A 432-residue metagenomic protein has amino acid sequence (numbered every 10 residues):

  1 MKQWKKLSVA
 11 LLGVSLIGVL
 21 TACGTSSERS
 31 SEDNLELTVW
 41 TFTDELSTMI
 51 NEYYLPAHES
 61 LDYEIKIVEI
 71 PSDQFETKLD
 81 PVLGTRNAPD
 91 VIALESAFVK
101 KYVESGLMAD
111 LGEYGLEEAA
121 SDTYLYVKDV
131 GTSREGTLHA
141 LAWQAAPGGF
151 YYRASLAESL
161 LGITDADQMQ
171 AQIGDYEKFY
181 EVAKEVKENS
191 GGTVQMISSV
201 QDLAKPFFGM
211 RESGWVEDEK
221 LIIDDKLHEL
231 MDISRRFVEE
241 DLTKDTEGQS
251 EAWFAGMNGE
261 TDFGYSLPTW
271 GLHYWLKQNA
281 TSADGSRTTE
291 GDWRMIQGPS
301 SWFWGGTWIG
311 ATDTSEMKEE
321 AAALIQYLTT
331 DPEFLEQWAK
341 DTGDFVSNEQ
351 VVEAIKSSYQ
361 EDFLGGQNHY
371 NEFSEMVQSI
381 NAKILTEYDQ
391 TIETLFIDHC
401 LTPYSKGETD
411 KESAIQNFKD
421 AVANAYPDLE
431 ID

Functional and structural regions predicted by a protein language model:
S8-L12, L20-K100, E320, A339 (+1 more regions): Conserved N-terminal structural module of periplasmic/extracytoplasmic solute-binding proteins
W40, L55, V99, G209 (+1 more regions): Extracytoplasmic/periplasmic substrate-binding proteins
E69-K78, A97, I173-K178, D245-N258: Short helix-initiation/N-cap motifs at beta->coil->alpha
E76-A88, S105, A157, Y180-E185 (+3 more regions): Short helices/loops that flank or line small-molecule/ion binding pockets
L94-G149, Y180, G285-Q297, Q360-L364 (+2 more regions): Hinge/lid segment of periplasmic solute-binding proteins
G115-A119, T132-D202, W215-T246, D313-E319 (+1 more regions): Helix-loop-helix "hinge/cap" segment bordering the ligand-binding cleft or interdomain interface
H273, W302-F303, T307-Q390, E430-D432: Mature extracytoplasmic/periplasmic domains
L364-P427: C-terminal capping/gating helix-and-loop segments adjacent to ligand/active sites or protein-protein/ligand interfaces
